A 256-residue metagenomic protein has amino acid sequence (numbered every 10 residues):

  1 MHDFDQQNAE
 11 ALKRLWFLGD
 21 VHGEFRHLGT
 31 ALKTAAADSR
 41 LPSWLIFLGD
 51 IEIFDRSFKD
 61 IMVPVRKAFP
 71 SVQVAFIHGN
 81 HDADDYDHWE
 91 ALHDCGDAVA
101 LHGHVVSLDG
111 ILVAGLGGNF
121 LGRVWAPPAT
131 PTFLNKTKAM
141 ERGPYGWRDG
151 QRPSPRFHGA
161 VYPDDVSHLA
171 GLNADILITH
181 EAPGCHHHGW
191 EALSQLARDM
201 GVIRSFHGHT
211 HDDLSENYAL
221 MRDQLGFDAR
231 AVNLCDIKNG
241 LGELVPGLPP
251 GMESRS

Functional and structural regions predicted by a protein language model:
H2-D3, A11-R14, L18, G23-L108 (+3 more regions): Core catalytic region of metal-dependent phosphoesterases/phosphodiesterases, especially metallo-beta-lactamase-like
Q7, T30-D38, D164-G171, P246-M252: Short amphipathic alpha-helix with an adjacent loop that forms part of the alpha/beta core around
A9, V106-D109, R198, R204-H207 (+1 more regions): Binuclear metal-dependent phosphoesterase catalytic core
R14-L15, W44, I111, D175-I176 (+1 more regions): Structural motif
D20, F133, V202-I203: Alpha-helical hinge/cap motifs
H22-H27, E52-S57, I77-H88, V105-S107 (+4 more regions): Active-site environment of divalent metal-dependent phosphoester hydrolases
E52, S57-F58, M62, G159-G201: Active-site-proximal segments of metal-dependent phosphoesterases and phosphodiesterases across multiple
I111-E181: Active-site-proximal loop/helix segment associated with metal-binding centers of metalloenzymes
